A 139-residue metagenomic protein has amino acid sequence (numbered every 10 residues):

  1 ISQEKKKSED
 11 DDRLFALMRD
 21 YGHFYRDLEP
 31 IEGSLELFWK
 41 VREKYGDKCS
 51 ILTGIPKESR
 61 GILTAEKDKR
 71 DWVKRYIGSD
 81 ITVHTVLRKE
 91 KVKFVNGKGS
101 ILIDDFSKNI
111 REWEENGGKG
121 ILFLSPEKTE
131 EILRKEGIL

Functional and structural regions predicted by a protein language model:
I1-W39, Y45: Metal-dependent phosphoesterase signature
L28-P30, S34-E66, V73: Substrate-recognition element of Asp-dependent hydrolases with the DxDx(T/V) motif
C49-I51, E58-I62, K91-V95, N109-E112 (+1 more regions): Short catalytic/ligand-binding loop motif for oxyanion handling, primarily in non-cytosolic enzymes, centered on
L52, V86-R88, F123: Conserved beta-strand termini and adjacent loop/short-helix elements that scaffold enzyme active sites in alpha/beta
K69-H84, I138-L139: Structural recognition of alpha->loop->beta junctions
V83-W113: Conserved Lys-Pro-Asp/Glu-containing loop-to-beta segment of HAD-superfamily phosphomonoesterases, centered on
I101-L133: Acidic, Mg2+-coordinating phosphoryl-transfer loop and its flanking beta/alpha structural elements, shared across
